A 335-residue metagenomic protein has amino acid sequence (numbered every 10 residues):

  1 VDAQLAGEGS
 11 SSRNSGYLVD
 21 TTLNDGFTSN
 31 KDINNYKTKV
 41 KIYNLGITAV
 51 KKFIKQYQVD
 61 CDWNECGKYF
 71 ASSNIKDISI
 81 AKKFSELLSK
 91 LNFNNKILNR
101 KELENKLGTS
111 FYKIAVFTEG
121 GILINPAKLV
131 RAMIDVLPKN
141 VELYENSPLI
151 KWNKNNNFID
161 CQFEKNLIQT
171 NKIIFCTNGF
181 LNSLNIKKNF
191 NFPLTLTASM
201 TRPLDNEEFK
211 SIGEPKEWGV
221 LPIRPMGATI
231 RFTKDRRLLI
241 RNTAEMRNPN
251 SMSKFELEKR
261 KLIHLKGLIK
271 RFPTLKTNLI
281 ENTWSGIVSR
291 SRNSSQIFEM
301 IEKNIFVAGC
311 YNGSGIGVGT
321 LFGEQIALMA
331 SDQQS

Functional and structural regions predicted by a protein language model:
A3, G16-L18, T48, Q56-N64 (+3 more regions): Active-site substrate-recognition segment that forms the wall of the catalytic cavity or substrate channel
A6: Conserved Rossmann-like nucleotide-cofactor binding loop
G9, R13-I42: Glycine-rich active-site loop/strand segments that organize a redox cofactor
N24-S29, K52-A132: Flavin (FAD/FMN) cofactor-binding and adjacent substrate-gating region of FAD-dependent oxidoreductase domains
T38-K52, K83, I263, G267: A non-catalytic, amphipathic alpha-helix used as a structural packing/dimerization or gating element in enzyme scaffolds
S79, S85-L91, S110-K172, C176: Helical element adjacent to the flavin cofactor pocket in flavoenzyme catalytic cores
K96-N99, E142-Y144, L279-T283: General small-molecule cofactor/ligand-binding pocket signal
I97, I301-S335: C-terminal lid/capping helical subdomain adjacent to the catalytic/cofactor pocket in oxidative enzymes
